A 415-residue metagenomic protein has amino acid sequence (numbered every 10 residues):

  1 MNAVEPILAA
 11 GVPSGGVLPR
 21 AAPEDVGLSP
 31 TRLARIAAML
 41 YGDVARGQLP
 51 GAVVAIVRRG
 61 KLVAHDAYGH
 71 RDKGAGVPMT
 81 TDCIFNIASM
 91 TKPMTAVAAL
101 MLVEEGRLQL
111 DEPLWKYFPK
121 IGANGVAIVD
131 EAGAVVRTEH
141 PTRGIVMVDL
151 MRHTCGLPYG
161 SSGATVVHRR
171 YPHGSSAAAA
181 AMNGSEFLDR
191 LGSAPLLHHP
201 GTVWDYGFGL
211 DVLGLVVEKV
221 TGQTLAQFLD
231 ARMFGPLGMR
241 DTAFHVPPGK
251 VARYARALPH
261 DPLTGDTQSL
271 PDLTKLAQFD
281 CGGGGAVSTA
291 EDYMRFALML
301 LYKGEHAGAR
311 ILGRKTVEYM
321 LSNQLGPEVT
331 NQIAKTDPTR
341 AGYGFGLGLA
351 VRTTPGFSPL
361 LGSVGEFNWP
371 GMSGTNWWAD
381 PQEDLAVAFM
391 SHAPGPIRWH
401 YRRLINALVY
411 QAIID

Functional and structural regions predicted by a protein language model:
P6-V17, K116-P119, A123-L361: Short, surface-exposed loop or secondary-structure junction motifs that flank catalytic or metal-binding residues
E24-I87, Q109, A123-E131, V136 (+3 more regions): Short, conserved catalytic-motif segment at the N-terminal edge
S29, K92, T289: Short, conserved phosphate/pyrophosphate- and ester-handling motifs at nucleotide-, phospho-/glycolipid
A34-Y41, V54, G60, N86-Y117 (+3 more regions): Active-site SXXK
A67-G69, P113, D272, S391: Short clusters of small/polar residues that mark proteolytic maturation junctions
T336, G348, V364-G365, W369-A379: Short glycine-rich, acidic/polar surface loops and turns
M372, W377-W378, D384-A393: Short, well-ordered beta-strand elements
